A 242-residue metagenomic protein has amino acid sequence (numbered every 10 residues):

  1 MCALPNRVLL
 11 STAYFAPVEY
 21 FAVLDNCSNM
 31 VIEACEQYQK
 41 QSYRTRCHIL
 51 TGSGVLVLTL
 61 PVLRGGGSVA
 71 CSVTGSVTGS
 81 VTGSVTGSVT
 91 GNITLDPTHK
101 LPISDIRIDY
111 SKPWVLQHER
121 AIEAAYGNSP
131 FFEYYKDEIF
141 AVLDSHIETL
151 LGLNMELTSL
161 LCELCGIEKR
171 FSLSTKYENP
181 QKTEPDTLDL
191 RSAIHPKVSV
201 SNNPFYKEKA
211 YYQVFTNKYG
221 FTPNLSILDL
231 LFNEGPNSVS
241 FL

Functional and structural regions predicted by a protein language model:
C2-L242: Residues lining hydrophobic/aromatic ligand-binding pockets adjacent to catalytic sites
